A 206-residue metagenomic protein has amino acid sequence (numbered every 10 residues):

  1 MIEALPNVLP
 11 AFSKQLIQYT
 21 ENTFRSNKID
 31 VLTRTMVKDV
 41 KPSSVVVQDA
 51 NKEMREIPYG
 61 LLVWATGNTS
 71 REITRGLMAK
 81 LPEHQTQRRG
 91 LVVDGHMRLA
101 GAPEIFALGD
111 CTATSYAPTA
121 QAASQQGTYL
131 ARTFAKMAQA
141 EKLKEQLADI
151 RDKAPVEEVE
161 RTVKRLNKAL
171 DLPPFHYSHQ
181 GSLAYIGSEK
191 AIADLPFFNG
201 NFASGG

Functional and structural regions predicted by a protein language model:
M1-G95, K142-Q146, E157-V163: A Rossmann-like FAD-binding core segment of flavoenzymes
A4, D110, S188: Cofactor-binding loop segments of dinucleotide-utilizing enzymes, especially the Rossmann-like FAD- and NAD(P)+-binding
V8, E21, C111, N167-L170: Generic preference for well-ordered secondary structure
F12-K14, A120, D194-F198: Short aromatic-enriched loop/helix-cap "lid" or pocket-rim segments at secondary-structure transitions that line
V31, I105-A107, L183: Conserved beta-strand scaffold positions in the cores of enzyme catalytic domains, especially in NTP/NDP-utilizing
S44, P58-M137, L172, Y177: FAD-site-proximal beta/loop scaffold in flavoenzymes
K52-M54, R98, Y116, K190-A191: Generic "edge-of-domain/loop-turn" microfeature
A131-G206: C-terminal, flexible cofactor-proximal segment of oxidoreductases
